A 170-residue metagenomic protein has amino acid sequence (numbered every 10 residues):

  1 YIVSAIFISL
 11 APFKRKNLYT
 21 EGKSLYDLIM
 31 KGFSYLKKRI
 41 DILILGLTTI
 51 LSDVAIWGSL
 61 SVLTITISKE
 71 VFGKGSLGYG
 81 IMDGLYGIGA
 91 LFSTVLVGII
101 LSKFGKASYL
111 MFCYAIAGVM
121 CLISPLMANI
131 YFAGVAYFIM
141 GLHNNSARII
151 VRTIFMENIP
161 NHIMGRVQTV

Functional and structural regions predicted by a protein language model:
Y1, M30, K37, T64-V170: C-terminal transmembrane bundle of multi-pass solute transporters/carriers
Y1-N17: C-terminal membrane-cytosol helix-exit motif in multi-pass small-molecule transporters
Y1-S4, D41-T48, A90: Transmembrane helical elements of multi-pass membrane transporters/channels
F13-T48: Juxtamembrane intracellular "pre-TM" segments in multi-pass secondary transporters
S34-D41, A55, S59, G73: Residues in soluble alpha-helical coiled-coils and helical-bundle/repeat scaffolds
I44-V54, Q168: Alpha-helical segments in transporter systems
S52-S61, N144: Conserved extracellular-gate-facing transmembrane-helix segments in secondary transporters
